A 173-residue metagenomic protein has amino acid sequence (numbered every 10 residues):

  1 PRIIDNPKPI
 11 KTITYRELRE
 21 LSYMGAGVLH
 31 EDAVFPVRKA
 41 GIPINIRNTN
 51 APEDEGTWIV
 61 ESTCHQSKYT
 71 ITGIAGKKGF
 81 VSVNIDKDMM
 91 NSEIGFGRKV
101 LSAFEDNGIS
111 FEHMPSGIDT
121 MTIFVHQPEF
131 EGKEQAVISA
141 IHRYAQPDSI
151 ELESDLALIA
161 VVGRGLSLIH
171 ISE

Functional and structural regions predicted by a protein language model:
P1-P36, A40-R47, A51-G76: Active-site phosphate/oxyanion-binding loops
S22, K87, A160-S167: Short, glycine/charged-rich beta-strand-loop motifs at protein surfaces that mediate ligand recognition and catalysis
V28, I94-G95, L168: Residue-level recognition of alpha-helix initiation/capping sites
P43, N50-L152: A glycine- and small/hydrophobic-rich beta-loop-beta segment that serves as a flexible "lid/hinge" or phosphate-binding
S154-A157: Noncatalytic alpha-helical scaffolds and linker/capping helices
S167-E173: Residue-level detector of conserved catalytic or cofactor/ligand-binding positions in enzyme active sites
